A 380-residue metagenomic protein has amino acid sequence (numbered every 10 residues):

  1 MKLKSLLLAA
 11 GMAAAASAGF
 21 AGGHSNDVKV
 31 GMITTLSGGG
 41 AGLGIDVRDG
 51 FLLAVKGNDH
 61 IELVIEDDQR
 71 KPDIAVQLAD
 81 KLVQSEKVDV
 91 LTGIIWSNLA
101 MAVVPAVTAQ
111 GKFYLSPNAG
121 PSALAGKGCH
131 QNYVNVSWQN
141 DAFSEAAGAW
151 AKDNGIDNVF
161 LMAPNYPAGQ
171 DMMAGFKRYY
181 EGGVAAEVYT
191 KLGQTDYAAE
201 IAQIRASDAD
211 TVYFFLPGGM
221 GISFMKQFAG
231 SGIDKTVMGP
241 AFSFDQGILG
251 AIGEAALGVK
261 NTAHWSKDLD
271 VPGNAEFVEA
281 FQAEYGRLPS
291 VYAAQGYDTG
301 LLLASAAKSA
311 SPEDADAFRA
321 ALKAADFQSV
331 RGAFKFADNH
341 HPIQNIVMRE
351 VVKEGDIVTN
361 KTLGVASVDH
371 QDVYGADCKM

Functional and structural regions predicted by a protein language model:
M1-K29, H60, D377-M380: Short, low-complexity disordered leader/linker segments with a strong preference for bacterial N-terminal type II
G23, D27, G42-D49, G57-L124 (+4 more regions): Beta-alpha junction/loop-to-helix N-cap segments that form part of ligand/metal-binding clefts
G31-G50, E66-D73, I95-N98, M162-Q170 (+4 more regions): Extracytoplasmic "Venus flytrap"
M32, L82, E86-I95, L115-P117 (+5 more regions): Periplasmic-binding protein-like
Q77, Q84, S122-A125, H130-G232 (+2 more regions): Extracellular/periplasmic Venus flytrap/periplasmic-binding protein
L115, S122-A125, L192-G193, D234-E254 (+1 more regions): Venus flytrap/periplasmic-binding-protein-like
M225-Y297, K308-E313, L363-M380: Extracellular/periplasmic periplasmic-binding protein-like sensory domains
A283-A293, A304-K361: Segments of small-molecule ligand-sensing domains
